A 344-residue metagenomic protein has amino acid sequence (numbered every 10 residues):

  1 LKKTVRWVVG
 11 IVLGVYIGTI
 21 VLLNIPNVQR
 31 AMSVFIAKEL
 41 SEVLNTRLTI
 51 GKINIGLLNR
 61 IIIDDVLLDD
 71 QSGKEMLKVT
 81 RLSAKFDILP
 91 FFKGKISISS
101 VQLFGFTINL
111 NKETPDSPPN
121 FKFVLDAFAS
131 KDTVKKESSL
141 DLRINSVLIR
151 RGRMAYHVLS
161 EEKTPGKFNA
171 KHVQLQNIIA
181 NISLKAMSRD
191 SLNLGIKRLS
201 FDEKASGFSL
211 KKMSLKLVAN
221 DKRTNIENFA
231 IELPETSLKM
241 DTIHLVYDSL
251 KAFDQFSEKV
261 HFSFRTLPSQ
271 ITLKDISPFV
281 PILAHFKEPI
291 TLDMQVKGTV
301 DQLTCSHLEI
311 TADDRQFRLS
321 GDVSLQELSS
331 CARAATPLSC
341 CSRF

Functional and structural regions predicted by a protein language model:
L1-L44, T107: N-terminal type II signal-anchor transmembrane helix that functions as the membrane-insertion/stop-transfer segment
E42-D65: Short extracytoplasmic
L44-T46, D65-S191, S206-S209, L233-S249 (+4 more regions): Secondary-structure transition motifs
R81-K85, T107, S214, T242 (+3 more regions): Membrane-embedded beta-strand positions in outer-membrane beta-barrel channels/transporters
K85, L89, D141, V218 (+2 more regions): Transmembrane beta-barrel domains of outer membrane proteins
I196-L199, T224-A230, Q302-I310: Transmembrane beta-strand segments that form the barrel wall of outer-membrane beta-barrel proteins
S329-S342: Acidic, proline/serine/threonine- and glycine-rich low-complexity intrinsically disordered segments
